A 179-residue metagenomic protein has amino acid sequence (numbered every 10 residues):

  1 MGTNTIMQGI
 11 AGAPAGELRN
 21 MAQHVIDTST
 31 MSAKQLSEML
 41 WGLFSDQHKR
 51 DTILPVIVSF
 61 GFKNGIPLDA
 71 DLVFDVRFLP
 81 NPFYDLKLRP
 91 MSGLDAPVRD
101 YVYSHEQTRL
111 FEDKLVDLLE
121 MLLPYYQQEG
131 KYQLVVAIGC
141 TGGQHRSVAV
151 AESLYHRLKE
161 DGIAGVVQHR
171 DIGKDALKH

Functional and structural regions predicted by a protein language model:
G2-L134, K159-D161, D171-H179: C-terminal accessory "lid"/substrate-recognition subdomains
Q133-Y155: Catalytic cysteine-centered active loop of the rhodanese-like fold, especially the PTP/DSP P-loop
Y155-G165: Post-Walker A helix-loop "phosphate-sensing" segment adjacent to the P-loop in P-loop NTPases
V167-H169: A structural preference for short, hydrophobic beta-strand core positions in alpha/beta folds
